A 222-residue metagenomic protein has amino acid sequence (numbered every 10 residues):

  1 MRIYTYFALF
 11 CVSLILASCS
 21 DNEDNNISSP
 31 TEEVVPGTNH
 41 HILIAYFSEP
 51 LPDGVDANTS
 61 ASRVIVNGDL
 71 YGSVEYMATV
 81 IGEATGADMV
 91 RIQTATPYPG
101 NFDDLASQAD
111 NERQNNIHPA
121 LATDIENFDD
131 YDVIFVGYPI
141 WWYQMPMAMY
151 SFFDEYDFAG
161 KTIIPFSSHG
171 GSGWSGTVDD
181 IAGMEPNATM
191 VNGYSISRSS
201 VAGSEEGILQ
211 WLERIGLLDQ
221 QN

Functional and structural regions predicted by a protein language model:
M1-T5: Positively charged n-region of N-terminal signal peptides that target proteins for export
I15-S18: C-terminal motif of bacterial Sec signal peptides marking the signal peptidase cleavage site
S20-E23: Bacterial signal peptide processing site
N26-Y131, E213-Q220: N-terminal beta1-alpha1-beta2 submodule of the flavodoxin-like/Rossmannoid cofactor-binding fold
R63-Y71, V136-P139, P165-G170, S195-S199: Second-shell loop/turn segments in exported
Y71, E75, T79, P146 (+2 more regions): Short, surface-exposed alpha-helical segments at coil->helix boundaries
P99-P186: Helix-loop-strand module that forms the ligand-binding subsite of alpha/beta enzymes
V191-N222: Glycine-rich phosphate/pyrophosphate-binding loop and the adjoining helix
